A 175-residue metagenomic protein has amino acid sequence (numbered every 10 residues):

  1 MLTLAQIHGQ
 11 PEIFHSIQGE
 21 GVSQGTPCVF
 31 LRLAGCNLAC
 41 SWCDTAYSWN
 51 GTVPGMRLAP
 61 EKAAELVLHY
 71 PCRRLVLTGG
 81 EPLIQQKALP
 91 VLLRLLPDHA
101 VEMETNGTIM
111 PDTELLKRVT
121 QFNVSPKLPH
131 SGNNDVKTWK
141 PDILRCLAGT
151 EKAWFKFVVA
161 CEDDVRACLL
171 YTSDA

Functional and structural regions predicted by a protein language model:
L2, H8-E12, P27-C28, A34 (+1 more regions): Conserved Radical SAM active-site core
S16: Binuclear metal-dependent hydrolase catalytic cores
G19-S23, G35: Short secondary-structure boundary/capping segments within folded domains
S23, V53-G55, N134-V136: Short, solvent-exposed loop/turn segments at secondary-structure boundaries
L89-L170: Radical SAM/AdoMet-radical enzyme domain recognition
Y171-A175: Conserved small/polar residues in nucleotide/adenosyl-binding loops
